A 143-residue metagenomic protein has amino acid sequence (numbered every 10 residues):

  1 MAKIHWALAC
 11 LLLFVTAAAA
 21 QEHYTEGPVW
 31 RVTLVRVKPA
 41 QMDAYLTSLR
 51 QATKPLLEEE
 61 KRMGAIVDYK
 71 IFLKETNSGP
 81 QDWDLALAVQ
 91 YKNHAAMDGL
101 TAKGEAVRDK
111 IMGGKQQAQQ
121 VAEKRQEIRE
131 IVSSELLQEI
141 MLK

Functional and structural regions predicted by a protein language model:
M1-L8: Bacterial N-terminal signal peptides that target proteins for export
V15-A17: N-terminal signal peptide c-region/cleavage motif recognized by signal peptidases
A19-H23, L73-T76: Short beta-strand/turn micro-motifs at beta-sheet edges
E22-Y24, P55, E59-V67, Q81-D82 (+1 more regions): An amphipathic, aromatic/His-enriched active-site/gating alpha helix that lines ligand/cofactor pockets
T25-A40, L85: Acidic/histidine-rich, surface-exposed loop or edge segments in extracytoplasmic proteins
T33, Y45, L87, M97: Hydrophobic pocket/interface hotspot
K38-A86: N-terminal, post-signal-peptide region of Sec/Tat-exported proteins
L142-K143: Short, solvent-exposed mixed-charge patches
